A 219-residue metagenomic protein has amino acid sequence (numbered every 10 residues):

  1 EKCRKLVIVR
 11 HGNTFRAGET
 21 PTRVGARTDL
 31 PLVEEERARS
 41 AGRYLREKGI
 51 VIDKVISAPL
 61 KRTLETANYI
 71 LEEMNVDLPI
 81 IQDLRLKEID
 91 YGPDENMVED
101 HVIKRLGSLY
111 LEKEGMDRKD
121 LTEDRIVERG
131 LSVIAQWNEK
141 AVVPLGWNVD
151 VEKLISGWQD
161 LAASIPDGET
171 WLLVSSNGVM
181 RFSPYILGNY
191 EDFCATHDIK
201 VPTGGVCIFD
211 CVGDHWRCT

Functional and structural regions predicted by a protein language model:
K2-L78, Q82: Active-site-proximal alpha-helix that buttresses catalytic centers in soluble enzyme cores
K5-L6, D167-G178: Generic beta-sheet signal
I8, G168, I208-D210: Short, well-ordered beta-strand micro-motif
T14, V179-M180: Short active-site segment of divalent metal-dependent hydrolases/proteases that encodes the spacing between
A17-T22, N68, Y91-M97, Y185-I186: Short aromatic-enriched loop/helix-cap "lid" or pocket-rim segments at secondary-structure transitions that line
K48-V51, L161-T170: Glycine-rich phosphate-binding loop signature in dinucleotide/nucleotide-binding domains
E72-S156: Phosphate-handling substructures
E191-R217: Domain-level recognition of soluble alpha/beta enzyme cores, biased toward histidine phosphatases/phosphomutases
